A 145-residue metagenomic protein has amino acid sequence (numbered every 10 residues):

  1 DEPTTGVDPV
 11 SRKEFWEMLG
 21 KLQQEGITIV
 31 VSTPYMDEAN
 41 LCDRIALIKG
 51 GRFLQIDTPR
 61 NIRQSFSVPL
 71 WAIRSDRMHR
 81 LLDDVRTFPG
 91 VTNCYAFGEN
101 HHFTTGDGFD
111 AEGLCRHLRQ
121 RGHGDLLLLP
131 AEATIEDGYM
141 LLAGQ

Functional and structural regions predicted by a protein language model:
E2-P3, L19: Walker B catalytic motif
T4-T5, M36: Short loop immediately C-terminal to the Walker-B catalytic DE motif in ABC-type ATPase nucleotide-binding domains
R12-E25, D37: Helical segment within the ABC ATPase nucleotide-binding domain
G26-P34: Conserved H-loop
E38-C42: Hydrophobic Walker B segment
I56-D57: ABC ATPase "signature
S67-Q145: Short, charged/small-residue-rich alpha-helical element at the C-terminal edge of ABC transporter nucleotide-binding
